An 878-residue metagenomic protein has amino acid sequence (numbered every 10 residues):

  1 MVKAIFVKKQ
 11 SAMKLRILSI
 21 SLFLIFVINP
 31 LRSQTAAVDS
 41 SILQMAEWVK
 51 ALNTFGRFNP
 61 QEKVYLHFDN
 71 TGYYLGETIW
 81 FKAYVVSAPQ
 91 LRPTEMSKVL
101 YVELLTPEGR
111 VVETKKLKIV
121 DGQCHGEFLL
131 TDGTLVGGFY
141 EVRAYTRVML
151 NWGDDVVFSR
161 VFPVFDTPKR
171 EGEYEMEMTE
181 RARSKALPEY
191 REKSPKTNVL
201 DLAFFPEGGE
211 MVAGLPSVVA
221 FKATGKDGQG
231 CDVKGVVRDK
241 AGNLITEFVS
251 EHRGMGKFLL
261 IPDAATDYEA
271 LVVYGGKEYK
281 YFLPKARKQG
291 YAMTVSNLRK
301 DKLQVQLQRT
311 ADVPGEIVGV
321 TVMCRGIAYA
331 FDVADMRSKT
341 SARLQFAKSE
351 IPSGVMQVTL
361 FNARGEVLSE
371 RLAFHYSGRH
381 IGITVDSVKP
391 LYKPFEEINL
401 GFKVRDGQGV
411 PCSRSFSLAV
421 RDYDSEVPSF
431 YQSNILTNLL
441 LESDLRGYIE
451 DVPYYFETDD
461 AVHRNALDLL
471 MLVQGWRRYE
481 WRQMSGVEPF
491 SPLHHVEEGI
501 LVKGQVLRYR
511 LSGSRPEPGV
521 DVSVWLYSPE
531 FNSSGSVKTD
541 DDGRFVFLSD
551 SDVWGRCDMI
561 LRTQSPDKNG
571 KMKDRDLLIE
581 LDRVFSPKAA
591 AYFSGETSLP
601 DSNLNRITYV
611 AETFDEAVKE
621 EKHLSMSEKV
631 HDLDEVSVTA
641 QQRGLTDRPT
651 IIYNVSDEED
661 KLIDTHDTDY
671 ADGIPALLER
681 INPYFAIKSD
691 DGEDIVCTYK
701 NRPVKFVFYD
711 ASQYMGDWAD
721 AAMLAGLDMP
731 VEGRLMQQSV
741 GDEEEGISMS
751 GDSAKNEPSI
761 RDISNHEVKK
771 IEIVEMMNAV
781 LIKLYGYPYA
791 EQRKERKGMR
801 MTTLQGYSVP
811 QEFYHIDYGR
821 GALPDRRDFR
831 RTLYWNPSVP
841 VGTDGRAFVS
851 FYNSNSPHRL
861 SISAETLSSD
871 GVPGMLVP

Functional and structural regions predicted by a protein language model:
M1-L43: Bacterial Sec-dependent N-terminal signal peptides
V38-E62, H67, Y73-Y74, T78-K118 (+2 more regions): Contiguous segments within soluble domain cores/interaction surfaces
F55-N59, N70, Y74, E95 (+15 more regions): Surface-exposed, low-complexity/disordered segments and acidic/polar micro-motifs at processing/linker regions
N59-K63, E103-T114, D239-N243, H252 (+3 more regions): Short beta-strand and strand-turn-strand segments in soluble, beta-rich domains
A83, A144, A270-V272, V358 (+2 more regions): Hydrophobic/tyrosine-rich beta-strand signature of extracellular beta-sandwich/beta-rich modules, prominently
A83, E108, K116-L130, A241 (+5 more regions): Glycine-centered loop-to-beta-strand initiation motif
Y101-L105, K234-R238, G319-M323, T359 (+3 more regions): Beta-strand signatures of extracellular beta-sandwich domains
L105-T106, E127, V318-D332, R364-R371: Extended, solvent-exposed regions of the mature portions of secreted/cell-surface glycoproteins
